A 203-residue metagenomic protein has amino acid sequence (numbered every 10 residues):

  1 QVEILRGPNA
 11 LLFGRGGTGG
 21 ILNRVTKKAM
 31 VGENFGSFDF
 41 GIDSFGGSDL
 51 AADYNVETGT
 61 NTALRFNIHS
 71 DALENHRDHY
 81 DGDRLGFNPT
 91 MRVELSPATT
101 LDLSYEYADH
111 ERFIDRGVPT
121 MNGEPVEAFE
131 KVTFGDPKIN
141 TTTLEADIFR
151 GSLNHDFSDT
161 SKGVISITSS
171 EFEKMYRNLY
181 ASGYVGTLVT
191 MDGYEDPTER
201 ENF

Functional and structural regions predicted by a protein language model:
Q1-R6, N23-T26: Short acidic/polar hinge/loop motifs at secondary-structure boundaries that mediate gating or recognition
P8, K28, Y107-D109: Short, flexible active-site-adjacent loop segments at beta-strand->alpha-helix junctions, enriched in small/polar
P8-N9, E130: Glycine-rich, flexible loop/turn motifs
N9-L11, K138: Short, P/G- and charge-enriched loop/turn segments at secondary-structure junctions
L11-P89, L95-L101: Outer-membrane beta-barrel translocator/receptor signature
D71, N75, N88-E94, A98-D156 (+2 more regions): Acidic/polar loop-and-plug regions of large Gram-negative outer-membrane beta-barrel proteins
